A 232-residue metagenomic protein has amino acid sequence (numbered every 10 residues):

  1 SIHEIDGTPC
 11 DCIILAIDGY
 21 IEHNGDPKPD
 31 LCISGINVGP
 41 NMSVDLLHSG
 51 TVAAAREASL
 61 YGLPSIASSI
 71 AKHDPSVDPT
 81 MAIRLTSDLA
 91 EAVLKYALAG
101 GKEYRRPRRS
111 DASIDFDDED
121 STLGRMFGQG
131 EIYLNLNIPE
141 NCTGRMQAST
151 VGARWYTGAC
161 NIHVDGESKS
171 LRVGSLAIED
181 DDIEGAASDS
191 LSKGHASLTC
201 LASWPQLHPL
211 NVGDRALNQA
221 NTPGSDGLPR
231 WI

Functional and structural regions predicted by a protein language model:
S1-G19, N24-D26: A cross-family phosphate/adenosyl-ligand binding-site feature
T8-P9, N37-P40, S203-W204: Short glycine-rich anion-binding loops that position phosphate/pyrophosphate groups of nucleotides and phosphorylated
D30-L31: Conserved acidic residues
S34-N37, A67-S69, N135-P139, T199: Short beta-strand segments
M42-S49: Glycine/threonine-rich flexible loop motifs
D45, S59-A82: Glycine-rich phosphate/pyrophosphate-binding loops and their adjacent beta-strand/loop elements at enzyme active sites
A54-A58: Hydrophobic/aromatic ligand-binding patch that stacks against planar heteroaromatic rings of cofactors or nucleotides
T80-I232: Electrostatically charged, flexible surface regions
